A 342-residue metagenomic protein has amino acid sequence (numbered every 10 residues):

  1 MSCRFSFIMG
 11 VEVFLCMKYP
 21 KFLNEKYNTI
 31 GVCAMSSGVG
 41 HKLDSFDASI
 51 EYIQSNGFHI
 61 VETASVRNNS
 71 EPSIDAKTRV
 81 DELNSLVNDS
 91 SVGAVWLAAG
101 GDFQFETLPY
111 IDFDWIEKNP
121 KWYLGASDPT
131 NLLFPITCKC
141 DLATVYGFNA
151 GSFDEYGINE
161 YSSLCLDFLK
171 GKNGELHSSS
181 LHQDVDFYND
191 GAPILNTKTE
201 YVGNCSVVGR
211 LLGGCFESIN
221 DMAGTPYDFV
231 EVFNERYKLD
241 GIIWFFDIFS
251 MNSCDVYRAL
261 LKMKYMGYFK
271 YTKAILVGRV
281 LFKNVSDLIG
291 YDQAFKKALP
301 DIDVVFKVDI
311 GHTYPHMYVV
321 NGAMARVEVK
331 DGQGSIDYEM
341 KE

Functional and structural regions predicted by a protein language model:
C16-S91: ATP/NTP phosphate-donor binding region
H41-S45, S206-M251: Conserved beta-alpha junction segments in alpha/beta enzyme cores
I60, A94-W96, L124, I243-F245 (+1 more regions): Structural motif
G100-K118, F134-T137, I289-Y291: Short Gly/Thr/Asp-enriched flexible loops that form oxyanion-binding sites at enzyme active sites
F113-I136, A143-G151, D303-V304: Short, acidic/small-residue loops that bind anionic groups at enzyme active sites
V145, N149-E217: Conserved anion/nucleotide-ligand pocket segment
Y227-L288: Internal helical hairpin/lid segments
K273-E342: ATP/nucleoside-binding phosphotransfer catalytic cores, i.e., glycine-rich phosphate-binding loops
